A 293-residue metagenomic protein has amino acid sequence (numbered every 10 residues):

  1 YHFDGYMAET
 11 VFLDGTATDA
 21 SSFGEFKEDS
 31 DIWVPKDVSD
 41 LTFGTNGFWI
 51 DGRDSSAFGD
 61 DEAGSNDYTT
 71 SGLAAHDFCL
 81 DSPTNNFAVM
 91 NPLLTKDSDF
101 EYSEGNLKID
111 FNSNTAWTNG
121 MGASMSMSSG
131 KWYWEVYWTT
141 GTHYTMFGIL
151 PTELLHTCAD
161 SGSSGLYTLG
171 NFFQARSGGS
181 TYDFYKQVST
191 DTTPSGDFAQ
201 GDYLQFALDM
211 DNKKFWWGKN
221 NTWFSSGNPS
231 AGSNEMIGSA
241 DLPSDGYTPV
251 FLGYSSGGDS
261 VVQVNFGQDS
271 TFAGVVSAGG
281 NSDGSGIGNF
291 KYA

Functional and structural regions predicted by a protein language model:
Y1, G178-Y203: Short, aromatic/His-centered strand-loop micro-motif at the edge of beta-sheets
Y1-Y6, Y254: Extracellular glycan-interaction patches encoded by glycine-rich segments
G5-Y6, G130, T193-Q205, G246-Y247: Trp-centered recognition loops
Y6-S71, H76, D81-N85, W216 (+2 more regions): Extended recognition patches within non-cytosolic domains
D14-T16, F198-K214: Localized edge beta-strand/strand-to-loop motifs within extracellular or lumenal beta-rich domains
S103-M127, Y185-T192: Secreted extracellular polysaccharide-interacting domains
S113-A175: Secretory/extracellular carbohydrate-interaction modules and structurally similar beta-sandwich "look-alikes"
M146-G148, K214-G218: Beta-strand signatures of extracellular beta-sandwich domains
